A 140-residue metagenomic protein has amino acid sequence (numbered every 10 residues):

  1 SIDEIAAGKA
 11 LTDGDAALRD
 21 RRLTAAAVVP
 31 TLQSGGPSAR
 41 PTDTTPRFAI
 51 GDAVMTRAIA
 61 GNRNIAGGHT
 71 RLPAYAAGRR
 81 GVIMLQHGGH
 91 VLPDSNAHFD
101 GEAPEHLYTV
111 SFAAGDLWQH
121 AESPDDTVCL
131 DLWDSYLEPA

Functional and structural regions predicted by a protein language model:
S1-D3, T24, A113, W133: Short, solvent-exposed coil/turn linker segments
S1-L18: N-terminal intrinsically disordered, low-complexity, charge/repeat-rich segments that act as generic
A17, R21, E102-E105: A sequence-level detector of short, solvent-exposed, charge-rich linear segments
L18-S34: Short, basic/aromatic beta-hairpin or loop at an interaction surface
L32-I50, R57-A140: Basic/aromatic-rich interaction segments and small domains that mediate binding to polyanionic partners
